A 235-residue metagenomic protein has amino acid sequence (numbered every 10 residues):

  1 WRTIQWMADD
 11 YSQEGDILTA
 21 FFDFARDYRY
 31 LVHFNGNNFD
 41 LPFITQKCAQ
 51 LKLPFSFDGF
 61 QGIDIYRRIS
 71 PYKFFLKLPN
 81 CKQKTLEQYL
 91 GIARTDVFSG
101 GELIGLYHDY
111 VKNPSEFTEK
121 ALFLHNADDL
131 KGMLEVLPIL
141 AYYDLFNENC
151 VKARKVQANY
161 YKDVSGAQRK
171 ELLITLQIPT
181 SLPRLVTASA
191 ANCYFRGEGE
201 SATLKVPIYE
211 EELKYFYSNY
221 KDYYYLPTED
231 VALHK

Functional and structural regions predicted by a protein language model:
W1-K235: DEDD superfamily 3′-5′ metal-dependent exonuclease/proofreading module
